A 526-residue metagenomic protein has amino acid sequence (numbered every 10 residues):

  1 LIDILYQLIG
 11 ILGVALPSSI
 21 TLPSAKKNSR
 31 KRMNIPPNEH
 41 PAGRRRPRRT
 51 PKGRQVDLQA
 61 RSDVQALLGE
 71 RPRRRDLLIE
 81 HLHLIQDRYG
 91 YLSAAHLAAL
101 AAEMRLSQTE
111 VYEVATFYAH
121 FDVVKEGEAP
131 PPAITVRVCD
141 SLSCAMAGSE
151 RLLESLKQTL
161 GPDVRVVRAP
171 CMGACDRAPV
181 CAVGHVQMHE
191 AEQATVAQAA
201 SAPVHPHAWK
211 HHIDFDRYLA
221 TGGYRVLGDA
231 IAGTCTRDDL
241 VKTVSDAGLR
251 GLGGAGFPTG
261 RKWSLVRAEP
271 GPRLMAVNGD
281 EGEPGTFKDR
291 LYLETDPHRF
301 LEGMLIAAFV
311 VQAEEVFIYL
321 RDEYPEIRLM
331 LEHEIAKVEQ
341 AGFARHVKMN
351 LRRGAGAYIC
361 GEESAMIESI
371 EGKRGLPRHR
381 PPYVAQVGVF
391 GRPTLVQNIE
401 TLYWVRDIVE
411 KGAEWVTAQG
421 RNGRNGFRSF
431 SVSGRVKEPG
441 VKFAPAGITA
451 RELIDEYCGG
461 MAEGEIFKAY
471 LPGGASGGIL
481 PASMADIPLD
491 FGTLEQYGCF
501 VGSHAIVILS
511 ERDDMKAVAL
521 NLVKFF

Functional and structural regions predicted by a protein language model:
D3, L8, V14, I20-A94 (+13 more regions): Iron-sulfur (Fe-S) cluster-binding modules
L78, L84-M172, D176, F317-I359 (+5 more regions): Small-residue-enriched alpha-helical segments and adjacent helix-cap loops that form tight helix-helix packing
Y118, D296-V310: Histidine-anchored nucleotide/phosphate-binding helix
Y218-R225, V277-D289, V384-V387, S431-V436: Gly-rich Lys/Arg/Thr-decorated short loops/hinges at beta-loop-alpha junctions or inter-strand turns that position
S245-L265, G356-E368: Conserved phosphate/anionic-ligand binding catalytic regions in large, soluble enzymes, centered on
G303-L305, G447-A462: Short amphipathic, charge-patterned alpha-helical segments
R328-A446, C458: Hydrophobic alpha-helical positions that pack around
G375-R406, P488-L489, Y497-F526: Gly/Pro-rich active-site capping loops and adjacent beta-alpha segments that organize cofactor/substrate pockets
